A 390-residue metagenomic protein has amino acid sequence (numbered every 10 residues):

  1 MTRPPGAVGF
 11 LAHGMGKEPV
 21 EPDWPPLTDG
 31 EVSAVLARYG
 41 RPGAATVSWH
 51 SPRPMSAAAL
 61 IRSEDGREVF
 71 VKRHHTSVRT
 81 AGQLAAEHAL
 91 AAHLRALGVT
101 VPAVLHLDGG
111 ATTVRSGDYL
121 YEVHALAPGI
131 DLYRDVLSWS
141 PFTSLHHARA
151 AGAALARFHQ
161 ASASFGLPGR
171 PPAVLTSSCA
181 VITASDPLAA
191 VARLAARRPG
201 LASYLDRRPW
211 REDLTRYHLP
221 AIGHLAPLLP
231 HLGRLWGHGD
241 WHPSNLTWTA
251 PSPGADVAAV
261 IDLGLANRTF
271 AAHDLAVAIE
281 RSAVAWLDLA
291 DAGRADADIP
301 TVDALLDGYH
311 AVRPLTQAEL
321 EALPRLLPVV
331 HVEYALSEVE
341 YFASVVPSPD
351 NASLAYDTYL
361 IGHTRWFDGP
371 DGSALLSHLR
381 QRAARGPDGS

Functional and structural regions predicted by a protein language model:
T2-T46: Juxta-kinase regulatory segment immediately upstream of eukaryotic protein kinase catalytic domains
V20, E333-S390: ATP/Mg2+ or Mg2+-diphosphate-binding catalytic cores that bind nucleotide phosphates or diphosphates via glycine-rich
L27-R38, L167, A190-H238, T249-S252 (+2 more regions): An alpha-helical support segment within catalytic cores of ATP-dependent transferases
S51-G66, F70-V71, V104, L219-H273 (+1 more regions): Active-site acidic catalytic loop and adjacent metal/ATP-binding pocket of ATP-dependent phosphoryl transfer enzymes
E64-L167: ATP-binding pocket architecture of kinase catalytic cores
H124-S140, R193-L201, V332-D350: A glycine-centered beta->alpha junction motif in the catalytic cores of kinase/phosphotransferase enzymes
P141-R207, R234: A cross-family kinase active-site recognition segment
A272-R313, P328-V346: Active-site activation/catalytic loop segments of kinase-like enzymes and analogous catalytic loops in related
